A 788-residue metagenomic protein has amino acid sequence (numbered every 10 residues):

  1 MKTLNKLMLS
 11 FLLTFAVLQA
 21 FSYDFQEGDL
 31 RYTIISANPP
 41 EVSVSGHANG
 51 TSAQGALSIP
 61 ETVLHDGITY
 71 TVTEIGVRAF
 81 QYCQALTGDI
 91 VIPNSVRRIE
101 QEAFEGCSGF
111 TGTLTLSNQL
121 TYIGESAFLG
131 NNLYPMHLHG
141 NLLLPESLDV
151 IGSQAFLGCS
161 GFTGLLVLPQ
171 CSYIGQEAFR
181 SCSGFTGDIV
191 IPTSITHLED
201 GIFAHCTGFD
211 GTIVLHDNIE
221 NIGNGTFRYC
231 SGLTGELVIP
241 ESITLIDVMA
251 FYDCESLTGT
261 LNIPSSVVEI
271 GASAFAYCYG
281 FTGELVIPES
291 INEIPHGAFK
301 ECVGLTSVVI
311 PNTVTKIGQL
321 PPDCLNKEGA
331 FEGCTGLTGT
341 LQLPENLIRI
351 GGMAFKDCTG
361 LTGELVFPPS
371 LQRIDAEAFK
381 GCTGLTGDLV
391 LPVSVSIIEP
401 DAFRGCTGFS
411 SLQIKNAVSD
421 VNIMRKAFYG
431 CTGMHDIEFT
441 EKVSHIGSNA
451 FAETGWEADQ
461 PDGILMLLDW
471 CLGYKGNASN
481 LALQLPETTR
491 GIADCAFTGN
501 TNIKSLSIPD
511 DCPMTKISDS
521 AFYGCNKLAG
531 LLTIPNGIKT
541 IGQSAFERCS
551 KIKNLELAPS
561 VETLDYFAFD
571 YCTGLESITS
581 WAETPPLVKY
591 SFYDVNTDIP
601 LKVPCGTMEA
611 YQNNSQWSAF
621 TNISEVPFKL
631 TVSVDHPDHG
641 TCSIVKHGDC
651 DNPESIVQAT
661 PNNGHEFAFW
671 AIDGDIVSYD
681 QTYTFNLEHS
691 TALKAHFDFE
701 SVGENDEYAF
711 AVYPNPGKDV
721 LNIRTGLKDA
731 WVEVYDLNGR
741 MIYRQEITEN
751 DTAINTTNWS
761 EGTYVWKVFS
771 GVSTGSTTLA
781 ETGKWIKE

Functional and structural regions predicted by a protein language model:
A37-P39, A53-E74, Q84-R98, S108-Y122 (+21 more regions): Structural signature of tandem-repeat unit edges
H47-N49, V657-G664, R724-G726: Acidic, Ser/Thr
V77-R78, E100-E105, G124-L129, G152-L157 (+16 more regions): Consensus positions within tandem repeat domains that build extended binding/scaffold surfaces
P627-S633, H696-Y713: Residue-level detector of functionally pivotal "anchor" positions at catalytic/ligand-binding pockets or at interdomain
P653-Q681: Surface-exposed interfaces of beta-sheet-rich extracellular modules
H665, N705-Y713, G717-E788: C-terminal outer-membrane/trafficking sorting elements
T682-T691, A753-T756: Solvent-exposed segments in extracellular or luminal domains encompassing
